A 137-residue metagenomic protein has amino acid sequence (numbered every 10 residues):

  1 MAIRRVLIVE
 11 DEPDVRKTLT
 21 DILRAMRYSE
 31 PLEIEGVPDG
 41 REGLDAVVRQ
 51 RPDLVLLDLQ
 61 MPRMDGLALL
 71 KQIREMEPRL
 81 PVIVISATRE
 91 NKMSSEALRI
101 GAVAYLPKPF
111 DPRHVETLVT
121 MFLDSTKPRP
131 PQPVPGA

Functional and structural regions predicted by a protein language model:
P13-E35: Two-component/phosphorelay signaling modules centered on CheY-like receiver
I34-R41, P112: Conserved Asp/Asn-Gly motif in the active-site loop of CheY-like receiver
D39-E42, D65-A68: Acidic catalytic/metal-coordinating carboxylates
Q50-L56: Active-site beta3 strand of CheY-like receiver
M61: Receiver (REC) domain active-site loop signature in two-component systems and cognate sites in sensor histidine kinases
A68, R89-L106: Alpha4 helix (beta4-alpha4-beta5 surface) of REC/receiver domains from two-component response regulators
F110-T120: C-terminal output helix
